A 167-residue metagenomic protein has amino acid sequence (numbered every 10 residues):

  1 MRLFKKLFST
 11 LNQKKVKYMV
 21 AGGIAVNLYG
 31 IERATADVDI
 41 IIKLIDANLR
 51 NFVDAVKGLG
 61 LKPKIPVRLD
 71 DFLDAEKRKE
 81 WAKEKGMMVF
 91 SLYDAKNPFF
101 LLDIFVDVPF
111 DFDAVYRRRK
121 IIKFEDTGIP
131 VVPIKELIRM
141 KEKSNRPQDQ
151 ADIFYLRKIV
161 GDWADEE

Functional and structural regions predicted by a protein language model:
M1-E167: Compositionally biased terminal segments of proteins
